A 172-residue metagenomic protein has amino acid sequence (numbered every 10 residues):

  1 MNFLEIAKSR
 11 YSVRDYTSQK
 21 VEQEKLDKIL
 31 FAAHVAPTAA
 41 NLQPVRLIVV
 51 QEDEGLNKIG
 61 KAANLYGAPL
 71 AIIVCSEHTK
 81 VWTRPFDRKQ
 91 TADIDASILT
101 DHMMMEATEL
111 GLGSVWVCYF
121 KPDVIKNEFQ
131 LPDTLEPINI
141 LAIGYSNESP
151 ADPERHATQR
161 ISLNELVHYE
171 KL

Functional and structural regions predicted by a protein language model:
F3-S18, K25, D87, I140-L172: C-terminal helix-cap and adjacent tail motif
K25-L99: Glycine/small-residue-rich phosphate/adenosyl-binding loop
A68-I72, Q130-D152: A glycine-rich helix N-cap at a beta->alpha junction
S76, Y119, Y145: Short secondary-structure boundary segments
L99-T108: Acidic, metal-associated active-site segment
G111: Structured binding elements
V117-T134: Active-site helix/loop module of the DD-peptidase/beta-lactamase fold, centered on the serine-lysine SxxK catalytic
